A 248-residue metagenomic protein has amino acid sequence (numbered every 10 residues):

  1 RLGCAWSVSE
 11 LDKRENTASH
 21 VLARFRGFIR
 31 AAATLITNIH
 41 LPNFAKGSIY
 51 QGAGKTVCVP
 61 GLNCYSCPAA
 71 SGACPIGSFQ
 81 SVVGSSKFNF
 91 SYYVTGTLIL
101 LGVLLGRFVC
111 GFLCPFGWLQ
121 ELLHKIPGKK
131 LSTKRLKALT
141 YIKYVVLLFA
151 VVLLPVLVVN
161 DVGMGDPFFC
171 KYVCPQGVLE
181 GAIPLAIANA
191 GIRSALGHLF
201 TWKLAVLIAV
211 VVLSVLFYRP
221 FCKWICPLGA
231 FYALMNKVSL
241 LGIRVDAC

Functional and structural regions predicted by a protein language model:
L2-C248: Non-ligating segments of multi-cofactor redox enzymes
